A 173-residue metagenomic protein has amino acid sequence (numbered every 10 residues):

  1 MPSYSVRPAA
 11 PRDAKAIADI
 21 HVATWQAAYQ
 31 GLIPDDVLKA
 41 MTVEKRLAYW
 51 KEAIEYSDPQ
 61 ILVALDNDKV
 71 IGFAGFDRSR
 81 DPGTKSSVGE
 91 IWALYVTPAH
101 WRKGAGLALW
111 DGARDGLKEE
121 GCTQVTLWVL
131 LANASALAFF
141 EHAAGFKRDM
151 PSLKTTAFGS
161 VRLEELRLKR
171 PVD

Functional and structural regions predicted by a protein language model:
Y4, P8-P11, V22-L32, D36-A99 (+4 more regions): Acetyl-CoA-dependent GNAT
I17: Hydrophobic pocket/interface hotspot
I20, E120, A143-A144: Structural motif
T84, T126-V129, E141-E164: Conserved catalytic-core motifs of GNAT/GCN5-like acyltransferases
T97-A99, K103, L131-A132: Active-site acidic-Proline motif in GNAT/NAT acetyltransferases
L117-W128: Conserved GNAT acetyl-CoA-binding A-motif
A136: Helix-turn-helix
